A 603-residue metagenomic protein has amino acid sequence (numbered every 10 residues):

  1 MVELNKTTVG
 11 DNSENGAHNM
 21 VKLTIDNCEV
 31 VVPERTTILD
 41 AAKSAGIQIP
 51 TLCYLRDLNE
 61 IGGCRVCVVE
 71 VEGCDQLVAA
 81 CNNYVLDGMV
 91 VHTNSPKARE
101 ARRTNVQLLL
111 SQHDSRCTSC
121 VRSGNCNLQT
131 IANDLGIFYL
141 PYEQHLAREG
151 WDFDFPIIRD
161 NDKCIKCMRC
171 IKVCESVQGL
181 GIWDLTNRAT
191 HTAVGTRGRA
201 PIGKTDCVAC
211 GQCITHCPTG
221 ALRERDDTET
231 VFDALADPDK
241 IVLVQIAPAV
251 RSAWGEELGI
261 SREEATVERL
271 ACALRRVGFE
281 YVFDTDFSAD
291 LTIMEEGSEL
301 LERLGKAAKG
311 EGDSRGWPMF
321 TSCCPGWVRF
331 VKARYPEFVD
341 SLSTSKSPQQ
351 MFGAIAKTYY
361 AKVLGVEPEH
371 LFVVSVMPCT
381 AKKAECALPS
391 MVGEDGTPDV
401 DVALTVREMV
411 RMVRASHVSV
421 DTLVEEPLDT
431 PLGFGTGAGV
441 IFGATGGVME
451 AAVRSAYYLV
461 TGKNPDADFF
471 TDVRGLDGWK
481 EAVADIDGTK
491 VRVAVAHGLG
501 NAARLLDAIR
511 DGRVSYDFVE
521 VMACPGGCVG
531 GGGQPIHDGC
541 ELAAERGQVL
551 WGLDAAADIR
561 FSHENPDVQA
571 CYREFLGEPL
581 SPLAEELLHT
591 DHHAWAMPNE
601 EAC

Functional and structural regions predicted by a protein language model:
V2, H18, E34-N94, A98 (+1 more regions): Iron-sulfur-associated redox domains of electron-transfer enzymes in respiratory and anaerobic energy metabolism
V2-H18, K22: Terminal leader/tail segments of proteins
V2-T8, R65-A209, L222-D237, I241: Fe-S ferredoxin-like electron-transfer domains and their immediately adjacent linker/connector regions across
I25-C28, E72-G73: Short strand-turn-strand beta-turns centered on an Asx-Gly dipeptide
C28-E34: A short N-terminal beta-strand-loop micro-motif at the entrance of redox/enzyme domains
Q178, C217, Y360-L364: Structural motif corresponding to the C-terminal cap of alpha-helices
G181, I214, P218, M409-V413: Mobile "lid/hinge" segments at catalytic clefts and subdomain interfaces of large enzymes
